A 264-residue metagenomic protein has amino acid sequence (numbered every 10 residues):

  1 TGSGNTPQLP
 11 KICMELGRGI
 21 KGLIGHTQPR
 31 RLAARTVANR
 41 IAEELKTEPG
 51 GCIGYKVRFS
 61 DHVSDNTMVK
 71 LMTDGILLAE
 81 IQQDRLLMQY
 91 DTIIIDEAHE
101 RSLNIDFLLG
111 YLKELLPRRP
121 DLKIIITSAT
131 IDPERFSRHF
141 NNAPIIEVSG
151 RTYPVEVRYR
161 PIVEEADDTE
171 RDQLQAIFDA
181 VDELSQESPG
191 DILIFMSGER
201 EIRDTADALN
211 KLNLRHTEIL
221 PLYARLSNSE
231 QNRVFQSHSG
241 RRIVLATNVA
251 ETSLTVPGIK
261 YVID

Functional and structural regions predicted by a protein language model:
T1-D264: P-loop NTPase motor module signature
